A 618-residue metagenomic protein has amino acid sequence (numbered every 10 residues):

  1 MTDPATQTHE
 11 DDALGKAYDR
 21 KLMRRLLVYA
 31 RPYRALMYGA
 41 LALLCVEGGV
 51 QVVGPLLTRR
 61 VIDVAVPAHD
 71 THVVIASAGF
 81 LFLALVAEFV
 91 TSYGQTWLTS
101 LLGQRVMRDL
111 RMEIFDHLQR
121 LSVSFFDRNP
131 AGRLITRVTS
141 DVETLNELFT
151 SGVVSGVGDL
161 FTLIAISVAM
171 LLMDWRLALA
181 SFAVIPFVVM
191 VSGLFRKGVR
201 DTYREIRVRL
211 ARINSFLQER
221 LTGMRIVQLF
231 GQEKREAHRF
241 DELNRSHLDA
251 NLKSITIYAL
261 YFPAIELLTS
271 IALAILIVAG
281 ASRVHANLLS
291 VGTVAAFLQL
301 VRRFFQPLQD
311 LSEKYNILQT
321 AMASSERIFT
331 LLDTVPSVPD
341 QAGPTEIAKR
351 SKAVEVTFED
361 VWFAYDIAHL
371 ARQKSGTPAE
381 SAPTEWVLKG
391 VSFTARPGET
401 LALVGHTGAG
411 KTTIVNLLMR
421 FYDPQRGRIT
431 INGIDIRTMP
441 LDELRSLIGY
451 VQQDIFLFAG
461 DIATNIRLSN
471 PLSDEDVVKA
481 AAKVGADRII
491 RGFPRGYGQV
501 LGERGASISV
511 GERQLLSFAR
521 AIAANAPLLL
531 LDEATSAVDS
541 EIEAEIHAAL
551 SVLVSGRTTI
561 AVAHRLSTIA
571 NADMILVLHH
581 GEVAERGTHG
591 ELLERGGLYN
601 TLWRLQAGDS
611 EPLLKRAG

Functional and structural regions predicted by a protein language model:
M1-Q51, V66, D70-S77, Q95-T99 (+10 more regions): Membrane-integrated ABC transporters
D11-D19, A42-L43, V50-D63, I75 (+11 more regions): Juxtamembrane helix-loop junctions of ABC transporter transmembrane domains
L27, P32-A35, V123-S124, S140-F149 (+9 more regions): An intracellular "coupling" helix at the cytosolic face of ABC transporter transmembrane type-1 domains
R31, M37-T91, L98, L171-R176 (+4 more regions): Transmembrane helix-loop-helix hairpins at lipid-water interfaces of multipass membrane proteins, especially the type-1
L36-V46, S151-E205, L276-L289, Q306: Transmembrane helices of ABC transporter permease
V50, G54, G79, T91 (+5 more regions): Hydrophobic alpha-helical transmembrane segments of ABC transporter permease domains
H69-H72, A76-S77, A169-A183, K253-E326 (+1 more regions): Helix-loop-helix
K349-G618: ABC-type nucleotide-binding domain
